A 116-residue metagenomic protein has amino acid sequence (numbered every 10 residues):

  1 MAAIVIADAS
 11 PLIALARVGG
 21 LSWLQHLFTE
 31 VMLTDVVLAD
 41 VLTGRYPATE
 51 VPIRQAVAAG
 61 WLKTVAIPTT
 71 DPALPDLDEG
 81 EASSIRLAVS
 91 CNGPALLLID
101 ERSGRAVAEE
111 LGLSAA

Functional and structural regions predicted by a protein language model:
A2-L96, R102, E110-L113: Active-site-proximal, substrate-binding regions of enzyme catalytic domains and RNA-binding/basic surfaces
